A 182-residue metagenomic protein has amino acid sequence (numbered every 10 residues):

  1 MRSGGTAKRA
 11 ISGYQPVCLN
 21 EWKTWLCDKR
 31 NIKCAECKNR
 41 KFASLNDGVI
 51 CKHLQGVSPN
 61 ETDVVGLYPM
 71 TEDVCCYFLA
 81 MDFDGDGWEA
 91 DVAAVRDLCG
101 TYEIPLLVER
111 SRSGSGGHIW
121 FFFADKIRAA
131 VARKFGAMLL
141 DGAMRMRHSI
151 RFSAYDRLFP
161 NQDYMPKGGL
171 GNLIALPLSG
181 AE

Functional and structural regions predicted by a protein language model:
M1-S115, F122-M138, R145: Signature for HUH/AEP ssDNA processing cores
F78, G116-H118, G171-A175: Broad gene-expression machinery/nucleic-acid interaction feature
L140-E182: Flexible helix-coil linker/hinge segments at domain or subdomain boundaries
